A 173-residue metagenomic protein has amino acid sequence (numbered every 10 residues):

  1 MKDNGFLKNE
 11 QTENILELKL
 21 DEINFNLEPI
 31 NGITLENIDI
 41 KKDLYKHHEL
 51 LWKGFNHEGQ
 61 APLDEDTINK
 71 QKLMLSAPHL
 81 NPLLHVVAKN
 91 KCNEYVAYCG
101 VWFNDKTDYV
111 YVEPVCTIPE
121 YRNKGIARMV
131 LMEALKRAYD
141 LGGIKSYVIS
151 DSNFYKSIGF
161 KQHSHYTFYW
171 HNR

Functional and structural regions predicted by a protein language model:
M1-I33, T167-N172: Acyl-donor-binding surface of acyltransferase catalytic domains
M1-K2, F6, Y155-K156, F160-K161: Conserved active-site tyrosine of GNAT-family acetyltransferases
T34-E49: A short beta-loop-alpha structural element at the N-terminal edge of CoA-dependent acyl/N-acetyltransferase catalytic
E58-C116: A conserved beta-strand-loop-helix scaffold within acyl/acetyltransferase catalytic domains
H85, L135, S164-F168: Extended non-membrane alpha-helical scaffolds
T117-P119, N123-K136, D140, V148: Conserved acetyl-CoA-binding loop-helix of GNAT-fold acetyltransferases
I144-K156, Q162, T167-R173: Conserved beta-strand-loop-alpha-helix junction that forms the acyl-donor binding cleft
